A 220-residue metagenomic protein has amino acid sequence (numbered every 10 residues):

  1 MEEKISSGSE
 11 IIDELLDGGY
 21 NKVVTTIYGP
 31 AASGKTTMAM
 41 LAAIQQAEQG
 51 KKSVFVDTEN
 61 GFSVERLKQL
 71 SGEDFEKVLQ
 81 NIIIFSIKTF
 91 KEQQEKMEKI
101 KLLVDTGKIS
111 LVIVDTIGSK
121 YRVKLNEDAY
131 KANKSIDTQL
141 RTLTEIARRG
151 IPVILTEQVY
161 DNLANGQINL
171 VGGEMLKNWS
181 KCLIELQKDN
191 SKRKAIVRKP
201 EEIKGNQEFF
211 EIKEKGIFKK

Functional and structural regions predicted by a protein language model:
M1-D13: N-terminal pre-Walker A segment at the start of P-loop NTPase domains
I5-G8, T36, F90-Q93, N133-I136: A conditional alpha-helix N-cap/helix-loop micro-motif detector
I12, I27, L67, I82 (+4 more regions): Conserved RecA-like P-loop NTPase ATPase core
D17-Y20, Q45-Q49, F75-V78, L102-G107 (+3 more regions): Conserved catalytic network of the ASCE P-loop NTPase/AAA+ motor domain
Y20-K99: Conserved P-loop
I87-F90, M97-M175: P-loop NTPase motor core
T144-K220: Phosphate-binding/switch region of NTP-binding enzymes
